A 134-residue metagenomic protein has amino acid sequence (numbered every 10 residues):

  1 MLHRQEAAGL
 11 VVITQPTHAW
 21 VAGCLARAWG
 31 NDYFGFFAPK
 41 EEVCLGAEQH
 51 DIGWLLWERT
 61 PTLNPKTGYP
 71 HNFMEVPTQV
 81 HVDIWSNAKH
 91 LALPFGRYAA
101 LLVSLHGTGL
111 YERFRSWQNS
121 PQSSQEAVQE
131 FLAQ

Functional and structural regions predicted by a protein language model:
M1-Q134: Metal-dependent phosphohydrolase cores
